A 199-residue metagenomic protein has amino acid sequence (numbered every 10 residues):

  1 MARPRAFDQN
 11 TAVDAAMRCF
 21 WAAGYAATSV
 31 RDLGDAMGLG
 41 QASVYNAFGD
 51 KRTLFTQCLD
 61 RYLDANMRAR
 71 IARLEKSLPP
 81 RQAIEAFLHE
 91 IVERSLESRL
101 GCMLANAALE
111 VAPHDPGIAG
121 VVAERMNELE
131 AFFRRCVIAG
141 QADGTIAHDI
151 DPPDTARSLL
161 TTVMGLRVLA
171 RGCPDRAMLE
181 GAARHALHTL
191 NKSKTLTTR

Functional and structural regions predicted by a protein language model:
D8-M17, L33, C58-Y62, N66 (+1 more regions): Generic hydrophobic, amphipathic alpha-helix propensity
T11, C19-T53, Q57: Helix-turn-helix
A12, A16-F20, I91, V163: Short hydrophobic clusters on alpha-helical segments that form packing/core surfaces in small helical domains
Q57, R70-L100, P152-L159: Hydrophobic alpha-helical connector segments
M67, Q82, P116-A142, P153-R157 (+1 more regions): Amphipathic alpha-helical packing segments from all-alpha helical-bundle domains
A83, E97-G117: Amphipathic alpha-helical segments used for helix-helix packing
A86-E90, N127-D143, T162, G172-R199: C-terminal peripheral helix-coil segments that are non-catalytic and often amphipathic
M103, I150-L169, A182-T189: Hydrophobic alpha-helical segments that form the core of small-molecule binding pockets and/or dimer interfaces
